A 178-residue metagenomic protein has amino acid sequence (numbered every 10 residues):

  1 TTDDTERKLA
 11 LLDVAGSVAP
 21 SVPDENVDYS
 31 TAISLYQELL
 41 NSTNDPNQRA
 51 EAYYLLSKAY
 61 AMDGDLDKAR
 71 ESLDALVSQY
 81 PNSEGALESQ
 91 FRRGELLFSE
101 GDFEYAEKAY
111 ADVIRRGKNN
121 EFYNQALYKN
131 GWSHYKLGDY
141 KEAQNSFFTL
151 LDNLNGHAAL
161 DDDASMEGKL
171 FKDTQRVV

Functional and structural regions predicted by a protein language model:
T1-V178: Acidic, polar-rich low-complexity tracts and alpha-helical solenoid repeat scaffolds
